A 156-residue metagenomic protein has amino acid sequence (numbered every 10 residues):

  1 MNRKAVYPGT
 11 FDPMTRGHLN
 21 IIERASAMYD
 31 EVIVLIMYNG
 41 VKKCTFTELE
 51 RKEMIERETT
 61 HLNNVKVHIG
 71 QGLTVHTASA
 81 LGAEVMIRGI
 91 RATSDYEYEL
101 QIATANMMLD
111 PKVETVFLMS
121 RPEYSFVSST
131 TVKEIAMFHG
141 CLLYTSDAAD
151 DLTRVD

Functional and structural regions predicted by a protein language model:
K4, D30-I33, E114: Residues at the starts of beta-strands that form the adenosine-phosphate
A5-G17: Short, glycine-rich nucleotide/cofactor-binding loops
L19-T74: Short, surface-exposed acidic-centric catalytic microdomains
L49-R51, Y98-T104: Charged helix-capping and loop-helix junction motifs
E58-E97: Active-site beta-strand->loop->alpha-helix modules in alpha/beta enzyme cores, enriched in Gly/His/Asp(Glu)
P111-F126: Short, flexible loop segments at boundaries between secondary-structure elements
V127-L143: Short, glycine-/small-residue-rich phosphate/pyrophosphate-handling segment
Y144-A149: Conserved small/polar residues in nucleotide/adenosyl-binding loops
